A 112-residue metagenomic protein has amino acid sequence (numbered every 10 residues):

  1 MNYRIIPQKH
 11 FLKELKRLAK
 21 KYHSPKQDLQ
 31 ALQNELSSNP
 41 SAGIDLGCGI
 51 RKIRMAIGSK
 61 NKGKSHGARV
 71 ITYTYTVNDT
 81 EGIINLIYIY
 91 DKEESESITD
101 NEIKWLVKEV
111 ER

Functional and structural regions predicted by a protein language model:
M1-L29: Arg/Lys-rich, positively charged N-terminal/basic patches that mediate binding to nucleic acids
I5, H23-K26, I44-G47, S65 (+2 more regions): Non-catalytic, surface-exposed connector residues within folded enzymatic/regulatory domains
E14-L18, N39, Y90-E93: Alpha-helix C-capping/helix-to-loop hinge sites
S24-G43: Compact soluble domain cores
S41-I87: Basic/aromatic recognition patch in beta-strand/loop cores that engages polyanionic ligands
Y73-R112: Enriched for short, Lys/Arg-rich terminal
